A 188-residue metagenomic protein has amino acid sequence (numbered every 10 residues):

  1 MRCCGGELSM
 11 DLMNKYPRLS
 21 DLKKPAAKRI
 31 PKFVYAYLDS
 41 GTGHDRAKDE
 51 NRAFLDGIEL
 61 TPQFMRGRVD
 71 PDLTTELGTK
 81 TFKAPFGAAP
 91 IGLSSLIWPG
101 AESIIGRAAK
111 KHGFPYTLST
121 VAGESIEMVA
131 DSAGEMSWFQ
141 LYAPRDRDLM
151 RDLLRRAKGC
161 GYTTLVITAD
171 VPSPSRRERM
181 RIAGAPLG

Functional and structural regions predicted by a protein language model:
C3-G78, R177, G184-G188: An N-cap/entry alpha-helix motif that binds or orients negatively charged groups
P31, A88, A109, I167: Conserved, mostly hydrophobic/aromatic
T74-P85, S94-G106, V121-G134: N-terminal active-site wall of soluble small-molecule enzyme domains
K83-A84, H112-F114, A133-S137, G161-T163: Short, well-ordered coil/turn segments that N-cap beta-strands
F86-A89, Y116-L118, S137-L141, L165: Hydrophobic faces of well-ordered beta-strands that scaffold small-molecule active sites in alpha/beta enzyme cores
G87-P99, F139-D148: Active-site mouth loops of central-metabolism enzymes
L93, R107, D131-S132, R145-G188: Alpha/beta enzyme core
T120-V121, A169: Short secondary-structure boundary segments
